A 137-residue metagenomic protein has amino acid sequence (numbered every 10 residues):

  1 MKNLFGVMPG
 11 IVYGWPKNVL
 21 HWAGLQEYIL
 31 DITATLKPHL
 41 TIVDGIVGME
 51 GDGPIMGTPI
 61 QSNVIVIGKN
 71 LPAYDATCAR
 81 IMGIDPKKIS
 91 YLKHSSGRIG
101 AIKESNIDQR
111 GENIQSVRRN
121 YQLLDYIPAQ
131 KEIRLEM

Functional and structural regions predicted by a protein language model:
M1-M137: Extended, low-polarity segments enriched in aliphatic/aromatic residues
